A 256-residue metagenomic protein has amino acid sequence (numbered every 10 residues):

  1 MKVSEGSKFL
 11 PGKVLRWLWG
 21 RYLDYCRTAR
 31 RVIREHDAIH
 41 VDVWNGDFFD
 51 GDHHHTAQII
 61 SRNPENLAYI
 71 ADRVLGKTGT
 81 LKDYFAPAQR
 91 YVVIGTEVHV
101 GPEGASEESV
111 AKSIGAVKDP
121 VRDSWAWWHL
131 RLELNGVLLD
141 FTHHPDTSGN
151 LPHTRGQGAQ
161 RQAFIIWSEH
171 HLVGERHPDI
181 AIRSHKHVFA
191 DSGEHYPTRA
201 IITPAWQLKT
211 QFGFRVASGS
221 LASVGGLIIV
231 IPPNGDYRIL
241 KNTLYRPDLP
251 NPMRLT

Functional and structural regions predicted by a protein language model:
M1-N66: N-terminal active-site segment of His-dependent metallophosphoesterases
L15-I33, S124-W128, Q160-L172: A Trp-anchored, charged/polar loop motif used as the substrate-binding/catalytic surface of acyl/ester-handling
T28-H40, R73-Y91, E175-H177, P232-N234: A structural motif corresponding to the C-terminal end of an alpha-helix and its immediate exit/capping segment
W44, V92-I94, A181: Structural beta-sheet core signal
D47, A71-V74, G95, H143 (+2 more regions): Divalent metal-coordination and catalytic microenvironments
F49-A68, I94-G115, S192-H195: Metal-dependent catalytic neighborhoods of phosphoester/phosphodiester hydrolases
N66-L75, K112-A126: Acidic, His- and aromatic-enriched active-site or binding-groove loops in soluble protein domains that engage sugars
E133-N242: Conserved beta-sheet core of the metallophosphoesterase superfamily
